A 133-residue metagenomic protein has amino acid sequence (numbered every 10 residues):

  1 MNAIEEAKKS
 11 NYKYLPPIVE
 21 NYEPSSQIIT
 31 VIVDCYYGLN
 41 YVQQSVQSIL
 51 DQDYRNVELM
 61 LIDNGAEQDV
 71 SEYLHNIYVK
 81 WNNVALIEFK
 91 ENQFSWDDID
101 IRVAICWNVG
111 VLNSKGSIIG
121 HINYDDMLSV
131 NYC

Functional and structural regions predicted by a protein language model:
M1-S48: N-proximal low-complexity "stem/linker" segments adjacent to membrane-targeting elements
Q47-N56: Short, acidic, metal-binding catalytic loop of nucleotide-sugar glycosyltransferases
V57, N82-A85: Short, conserved active-site loop motifs that form the nucleotide-linked donor/cofactor pocket
L59-L61: Hydrophobic/aromatic residues located in beta-strands of well-ordered beta-sheets within soluble catalytic
D63-Y73, E91-Q93, N123: A conserved acidic beta->alpha catalytic loop
Q68-D69, D126-C133: Acidic donor-binding/catalytic loop of UDP-sugar-dependent glycosyltransferases, especially processive GT2
K90-S114: Glycine-rich, basic loop-to-helix element that forms the pyrophosphate-binding segment of sugar-nucleotide handling
I119: Short aromatic/hydrophobic "clamp" motif used to bind/position activated sugar donors
